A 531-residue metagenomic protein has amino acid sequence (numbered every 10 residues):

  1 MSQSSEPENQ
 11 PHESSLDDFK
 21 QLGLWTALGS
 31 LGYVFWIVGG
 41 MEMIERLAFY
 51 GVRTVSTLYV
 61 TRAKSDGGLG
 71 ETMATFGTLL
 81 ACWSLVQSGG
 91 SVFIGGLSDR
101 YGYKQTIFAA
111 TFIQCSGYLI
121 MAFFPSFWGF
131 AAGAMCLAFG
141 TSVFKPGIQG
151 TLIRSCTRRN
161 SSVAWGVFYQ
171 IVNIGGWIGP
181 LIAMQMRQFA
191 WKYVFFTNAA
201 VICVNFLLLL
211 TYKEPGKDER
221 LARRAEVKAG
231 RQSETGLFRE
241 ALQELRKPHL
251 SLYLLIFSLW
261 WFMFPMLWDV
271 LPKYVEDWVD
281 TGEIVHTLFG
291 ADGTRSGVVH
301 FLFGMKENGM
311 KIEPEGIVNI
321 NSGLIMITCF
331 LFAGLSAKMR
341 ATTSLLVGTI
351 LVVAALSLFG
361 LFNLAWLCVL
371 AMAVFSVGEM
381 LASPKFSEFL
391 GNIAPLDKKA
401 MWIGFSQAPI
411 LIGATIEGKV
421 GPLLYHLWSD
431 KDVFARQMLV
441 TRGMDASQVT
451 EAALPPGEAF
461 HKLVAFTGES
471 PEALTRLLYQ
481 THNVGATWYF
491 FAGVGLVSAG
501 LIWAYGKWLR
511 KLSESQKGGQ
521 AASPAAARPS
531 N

Functional and structural regions predicted by a protein language model:
T54-T75, D269-E313: Short amphipathic helix-loop junctions that connect adjacent transmembrane helices in Major Facilitator Superfamily/SLC
T78-G96, N319-F332, I412: Central cavity-lining transmembrane alpha-helices of secondary-active solute carriers, predominantly the Major
F112-P125, I350-N363: C-terminal ends and interior cores of transmembrane alpha-helices in multi-pass membrane transporters/permeases
A122-A134, G360-A371: Helix-loop junctions at membrane interfaces in 12-TM secondary transporters
V143-T157, L381-P395: Intracellular juxtamembrane helix-capping segments at the cytosolic ends of symmetry-related transmembrane helices
S162-R187, V201-I202, S406-G421: Glycine-rich segments within core transmembrane alpha-helices of 12-TM secondary carriers
K192-T211, G443, H482-A504: Symmetry-related core transmembrane helices of the 12-TM Major Facilitator Superfamily/SLC fold
